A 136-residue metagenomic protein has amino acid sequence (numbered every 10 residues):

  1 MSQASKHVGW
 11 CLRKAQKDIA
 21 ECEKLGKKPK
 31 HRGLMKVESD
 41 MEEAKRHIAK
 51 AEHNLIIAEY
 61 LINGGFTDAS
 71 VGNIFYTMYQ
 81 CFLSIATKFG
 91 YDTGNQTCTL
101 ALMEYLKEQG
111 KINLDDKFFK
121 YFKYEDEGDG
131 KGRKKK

Functional and structural regions predicted by a protein language model:
M1-K136: Terminal alpha-helical segments
